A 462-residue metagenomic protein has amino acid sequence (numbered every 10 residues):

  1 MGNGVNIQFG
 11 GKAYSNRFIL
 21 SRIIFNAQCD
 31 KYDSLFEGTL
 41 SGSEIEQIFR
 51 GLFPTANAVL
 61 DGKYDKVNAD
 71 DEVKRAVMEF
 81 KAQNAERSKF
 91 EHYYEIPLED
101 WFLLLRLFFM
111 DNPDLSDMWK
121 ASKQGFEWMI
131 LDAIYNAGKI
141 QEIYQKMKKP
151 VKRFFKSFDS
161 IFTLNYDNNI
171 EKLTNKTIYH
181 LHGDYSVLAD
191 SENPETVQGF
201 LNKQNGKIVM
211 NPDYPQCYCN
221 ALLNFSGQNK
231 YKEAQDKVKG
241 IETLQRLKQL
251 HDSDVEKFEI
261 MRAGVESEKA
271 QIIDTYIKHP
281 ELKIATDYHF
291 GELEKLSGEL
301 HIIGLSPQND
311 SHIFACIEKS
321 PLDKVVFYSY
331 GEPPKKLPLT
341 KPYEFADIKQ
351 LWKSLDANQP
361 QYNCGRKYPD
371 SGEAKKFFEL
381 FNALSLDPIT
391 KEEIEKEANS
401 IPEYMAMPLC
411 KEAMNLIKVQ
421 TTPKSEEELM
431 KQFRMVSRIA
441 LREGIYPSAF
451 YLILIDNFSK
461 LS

Functional and structural regions predicted by a protein language model:
M1-K12, N16-I23, D30-T39, S43 (+3 more regions): SIR2/sirtuin-family catalytic core signature
N6, A13, E44, P54-E192 (+2 more regions): Active-site periphery "cap/insert" segments of enzyme catalytic domains
K31, L35, I48-G51, T55 (+9 more regions): Charge-rich, solvent-exposed alpha-helical interaction surfaces
E192-N202, A357-G365: Short, surface-exposed amphipathic charged segments that create phosphate/polyanion-binding patches used for binding
L201-F290: Flexible internal linker/loop segments at domain or repeat junctions
L386-T390, E403-A406, T421-K424, L441-Y446: Charged, low-complexity interaction regions
